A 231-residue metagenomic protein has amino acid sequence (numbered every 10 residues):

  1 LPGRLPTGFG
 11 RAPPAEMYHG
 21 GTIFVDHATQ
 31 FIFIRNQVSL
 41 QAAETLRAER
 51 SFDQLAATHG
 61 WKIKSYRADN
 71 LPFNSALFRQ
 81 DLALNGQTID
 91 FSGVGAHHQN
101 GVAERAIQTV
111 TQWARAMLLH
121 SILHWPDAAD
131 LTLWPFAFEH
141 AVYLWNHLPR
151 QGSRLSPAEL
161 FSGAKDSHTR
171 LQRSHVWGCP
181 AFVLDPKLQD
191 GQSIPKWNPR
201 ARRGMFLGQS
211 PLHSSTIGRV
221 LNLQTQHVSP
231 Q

Functional and structural regions predicted by a protein language model:
L1-Q112, A164-Q231: Retroviral integrase
A103-Q151: Surface-exposed, charged/polar loop-rich segments that form substrate/cofactor-binding or regulatory interfaces
E139-A141, P157, G178: A general marker of short, structured functional hotspots
W145, R150-F161, W197: Charge-patterned, long linear interaction tracts outside catalytic cores
